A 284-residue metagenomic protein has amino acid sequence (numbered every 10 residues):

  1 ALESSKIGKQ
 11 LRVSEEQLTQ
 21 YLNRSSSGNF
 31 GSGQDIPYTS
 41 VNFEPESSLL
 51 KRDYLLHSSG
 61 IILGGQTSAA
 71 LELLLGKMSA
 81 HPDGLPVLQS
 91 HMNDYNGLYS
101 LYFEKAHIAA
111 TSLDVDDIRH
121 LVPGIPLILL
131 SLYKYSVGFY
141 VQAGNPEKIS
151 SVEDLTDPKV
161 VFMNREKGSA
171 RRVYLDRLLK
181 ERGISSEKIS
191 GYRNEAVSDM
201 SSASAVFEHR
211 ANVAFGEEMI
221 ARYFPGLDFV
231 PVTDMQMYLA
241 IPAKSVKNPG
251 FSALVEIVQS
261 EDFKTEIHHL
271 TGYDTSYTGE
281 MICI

Functional and structural regions predicted by a protein language model:
A1-N96, Y102-A106, V122-P126, V152 (+1 more regions): N-terminal hydrophobic or amphipathic helices and topogenic motifs
L56-T67, E153-V173: Short loop->beta-strand "edge-of-pocket" segments that line small-molecule binding or catalytic clefts across diverse
L73-D83, E153, R165-N194: Ligand-binding cleft/hinge of the Venus flytrap
Y95-A109, E195-A211: Short helices/loops that flank or line small-molecule/ion binding pockets
A110-V122, A203-T233: A ligand-binding cleft/hinge motif common to bilobed small-molecule-binding domains
S131-G138, F224-E256, T275-C283: Periplasmic-binding protein-like
L132, V141-F162: Flexible hinge/capping segments at coil-to-helix
A143-S151, I184, K244-G250: Short helix-loop capping/hinge motifs at secondary-structure junctions, enriched in acidic/polar residues
